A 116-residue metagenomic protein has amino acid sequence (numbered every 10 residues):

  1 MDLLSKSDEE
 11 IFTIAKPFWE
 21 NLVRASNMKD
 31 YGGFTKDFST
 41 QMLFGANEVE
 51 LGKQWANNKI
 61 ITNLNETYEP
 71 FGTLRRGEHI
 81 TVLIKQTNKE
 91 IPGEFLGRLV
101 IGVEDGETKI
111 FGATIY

Functional and structural regions predicted by a protein language model:
M1-M28: Short, low-complexity N-terminal intrinsically disordered segments enriched in polar/charged residues
N27-Q41: Short, well-ordered alpha-helical segments enriched in acidic and aromatic residues
L43-W55: Short, charge-rich amphipathic alpha-helical segments embedded in non-transmembrane helical bundles/solenoids
G52-V103, G112-Y116: Surface-exposed, charged secondary-structure patches
G106: Short glycine-/polar-rich loops that comprise or flank the Walker A/P-loop and associated switch/sensor motifs
